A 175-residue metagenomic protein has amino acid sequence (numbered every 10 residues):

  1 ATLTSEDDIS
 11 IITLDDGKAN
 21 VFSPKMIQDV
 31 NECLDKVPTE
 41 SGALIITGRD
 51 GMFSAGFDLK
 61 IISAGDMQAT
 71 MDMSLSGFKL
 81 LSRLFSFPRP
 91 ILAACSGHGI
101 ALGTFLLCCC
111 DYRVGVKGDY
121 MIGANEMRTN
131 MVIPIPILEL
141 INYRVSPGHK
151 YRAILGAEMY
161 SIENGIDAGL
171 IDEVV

Functional and structural regions predicted by a protein language model:
A1-R49: Conserved CoA-thioester-binding segment of acyl-CoA-metabolizing enzymes
A1-T13, E158-V175: Amphipathic alpha-helical segments at domain termini/boundaries
C33-K36, S76-P88: Catalytic-core regions built around general acid/base machinery
E40, G48-L80: Glycine- (often His-adjacent) and acidic-residue-rich active-site loop that binds/positions the CoA thioester
I46, D58, L106-C108, G165: Hydrophobic/aromatic residues within transmembrane alpha-helices of multi-pass small-molecule transporters
I91, R113-V114, V174: Short, well-ordered beta-strand core segments
A94-I100, A153-E158: Glycine-rich beta-to-alpha transition loops that act as phosphate-gripper elements at the mouths of alpha/beta enzyme
I100-A153: CoA-thioester-processing core
